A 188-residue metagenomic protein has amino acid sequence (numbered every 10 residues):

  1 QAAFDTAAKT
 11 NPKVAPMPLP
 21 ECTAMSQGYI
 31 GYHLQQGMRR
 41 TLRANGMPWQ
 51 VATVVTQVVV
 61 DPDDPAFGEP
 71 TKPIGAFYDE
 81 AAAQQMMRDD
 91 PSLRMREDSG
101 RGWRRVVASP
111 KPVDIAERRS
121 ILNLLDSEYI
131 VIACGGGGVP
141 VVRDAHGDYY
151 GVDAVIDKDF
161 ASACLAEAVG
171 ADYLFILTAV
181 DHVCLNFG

Functional and structural regions predicted by a protein language model:
A2-T6, R39, D63-E69, R143-A145 (+1 more regions): Short acidic, glycine/serine/threonine-rich loops at helix termini
A3, P18, G102, D114-I115 (+4 more regions): Residue-level preference for alpha-helix termini and adjacent loops
A8-V131: Ligand-binding beta-strand-loop-alpha-helix segment within the catalytic cores of soluble metabolic enzymes
A52, G138, V142, V169-F187: Glycine-rich phosphate/pyrophosphate-binding loops and their adjacent beta-strand/loop elements at enzyme active sites
R101-A108, V142-V152: Short, basic, glycine/proline-bearing loop/turn elements
P112, N123-A145, L185-G188: Active-site rim beta-loop-alpha module in soluble metabolic enzymes
N123, G147-Y173, G188: Gly/Ser/Thr-rich active-site loops/lids in small-molecule metabolic enzymes that frequently grip phosphoryl groups
